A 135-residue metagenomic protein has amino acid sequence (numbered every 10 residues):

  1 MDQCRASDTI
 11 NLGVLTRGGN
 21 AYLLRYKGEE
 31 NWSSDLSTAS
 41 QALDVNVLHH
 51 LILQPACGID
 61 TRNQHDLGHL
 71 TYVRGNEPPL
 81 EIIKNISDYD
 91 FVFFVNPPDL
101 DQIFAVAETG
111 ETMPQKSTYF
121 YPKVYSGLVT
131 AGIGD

Functional and structural regions predicted by a protein language model:
M1-D135: Surface-exposed, charge/polar-rich loops and edge strands
